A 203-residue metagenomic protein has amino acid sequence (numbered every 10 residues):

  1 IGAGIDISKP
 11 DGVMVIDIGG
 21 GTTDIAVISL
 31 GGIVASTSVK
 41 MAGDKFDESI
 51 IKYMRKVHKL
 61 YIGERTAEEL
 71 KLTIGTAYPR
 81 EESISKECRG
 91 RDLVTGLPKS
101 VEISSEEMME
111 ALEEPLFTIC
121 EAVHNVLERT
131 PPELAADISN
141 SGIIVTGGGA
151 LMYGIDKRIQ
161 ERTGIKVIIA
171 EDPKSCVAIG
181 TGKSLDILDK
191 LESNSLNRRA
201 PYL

Functional and structural regions predicted by a protein language model:
I1-I16, G182-D186: Conserved phosphate-binding catalytic cores of ATP/NTP-utilizing and phosphoryl-transfer enzymes
D17, I50, V123, V145 (+1 more regions): Residue-level signature of catalytic and energy-coupling elements of molecular machines, predominantly ATP/GTP-dependent
T23-I28: Short beta-strand scaffold segments in enzyme catalytic cores
L30-E113: Phosphate-binding glycine-rich/basic clefts of nucleotide- and phosphate-handling proteins, predominantly
G63, E82, K183, I187-L203: Acidic, glycine/GT-rich loop-and beta-edge segments that sit at the periphery of enzyme/chaperone cores
P79, A135-I159: Glycine-rich phosphate-binding loops at beta-strand->alpha-helix junctions
A111-I138, S184-I187: Phosphate/ATP-binding catalytic cores across multiple sugar-kinase/actin-like superfamilies, primarily ASKHA
K157-K183, L191: Conserved phosphate-binding/catalytic loops in two-lobed NTP-binding clefts
